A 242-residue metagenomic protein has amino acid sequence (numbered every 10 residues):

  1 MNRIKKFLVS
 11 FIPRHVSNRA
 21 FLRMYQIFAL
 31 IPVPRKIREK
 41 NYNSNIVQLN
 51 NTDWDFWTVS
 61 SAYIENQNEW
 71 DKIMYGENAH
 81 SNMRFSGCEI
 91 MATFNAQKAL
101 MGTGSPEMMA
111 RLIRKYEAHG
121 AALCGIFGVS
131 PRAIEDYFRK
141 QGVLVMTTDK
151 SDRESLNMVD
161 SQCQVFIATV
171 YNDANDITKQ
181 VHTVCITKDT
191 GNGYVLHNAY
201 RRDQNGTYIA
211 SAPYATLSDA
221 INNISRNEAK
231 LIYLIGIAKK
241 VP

Functional and structural regions predicted by a protein language model:
N2-L123: Active-site-adjacent structural segments surrounding the nucleophilic cysteine of cysteine proteases and isopeptidases
Q26, K188-P242: Noncatalytic regulatory segments and standalone regulatory/sensor domains
R84, E89-A92, S130, I134 (+1 more regions): Stable alpha-helical elements in mature extracytoplasmic
M109-L112, I134, A220: Hydrophobic/aromatic residues in well-formed alpha-helices
A118-T147: Mid-length scaffold segments of soluble, non-membrane domains
L144-T148, L231-L234: Generic structural motif
T147-V195: Active-site-adjacent substructure of cysteine-protease-like catalytic cores
